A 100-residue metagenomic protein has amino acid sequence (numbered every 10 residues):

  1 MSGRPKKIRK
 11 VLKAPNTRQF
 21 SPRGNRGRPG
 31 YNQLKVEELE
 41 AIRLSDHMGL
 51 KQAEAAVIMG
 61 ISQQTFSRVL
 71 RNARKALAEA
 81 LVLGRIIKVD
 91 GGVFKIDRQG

Functional and structural regions predicted by a protein language model:
N16-Y31: Short, Lys/Arg-enriched N-terminal segment that forms or immediately precedes the first helix of a structured domain
N32-E38: Short helix-coil-helix linker/hinge
A41-I42: Short alpha-helical "packing" element that flanks the helix-turn-helix/winged-helix DNA-binding module
S45, A56: The alpha-helix within a helix-turn-helix
K51, G60-T65: Helix-turn-helix DNA-binding motif, specifically the short coil turn and the N-cap/start of the second
L70, L77: DNA major-groove recognition helix of helix-turn-helix
E79-G100: Intrinsically disordered, low-complexity basic tails/linkers immediately adjacent to helix-turn-helix/homeobox/MYB/SANT
